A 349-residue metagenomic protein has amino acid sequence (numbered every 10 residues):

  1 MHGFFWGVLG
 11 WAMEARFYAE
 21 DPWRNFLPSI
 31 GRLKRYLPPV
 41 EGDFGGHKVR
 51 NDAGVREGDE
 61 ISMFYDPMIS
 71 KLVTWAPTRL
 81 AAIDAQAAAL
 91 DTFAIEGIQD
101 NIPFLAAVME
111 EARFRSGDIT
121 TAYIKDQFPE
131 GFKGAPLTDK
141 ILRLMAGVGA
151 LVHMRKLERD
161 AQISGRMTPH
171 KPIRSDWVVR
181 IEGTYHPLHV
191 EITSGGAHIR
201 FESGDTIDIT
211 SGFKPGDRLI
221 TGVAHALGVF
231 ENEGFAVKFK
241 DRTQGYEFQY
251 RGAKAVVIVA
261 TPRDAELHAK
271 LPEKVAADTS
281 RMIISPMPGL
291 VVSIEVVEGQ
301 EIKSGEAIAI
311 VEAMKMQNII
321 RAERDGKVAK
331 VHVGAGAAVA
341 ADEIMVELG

Functional and structural regions predicted by a protein language model:
M1-I207, A341-E347: Catalytic cores of soluble metabolic enzymes centered on carboxylation/carboxyl-transfer
H2-L9, A122, D126-F128, F132 (+1 more regions): Long, charged amphipathic helices and adjacent flexible linkers at domain junctions
E14, R24, T120, F230-R263: Structured, non-catalytic alpha/beta "coupling" segments that mediate domain-domain communication and provide generic
W75-A81, Q86-E96, P272-P286, L290 (+1 more regions): Conserved bacterial/organellar gene-expression machines centered on ribosome-associated P-loop NTPases
R180-T184, E202-S203, L227-E233, Q249-A253 (+2 more regions): Short strand-coil-strand connectors
T193-G196, E202-A236, Q244: Conserved nucleotide-binding/hydrolysis modules and their immediate coupling elements across P-loop/ASCE NTPase motors
T221, T243-G245, I310, M314: A conserved regulatory-domain signal marking ACT and ACT-like small-molecule sensing domains and adjacent regulatory
V275-G349: Structured functional modules or segments
